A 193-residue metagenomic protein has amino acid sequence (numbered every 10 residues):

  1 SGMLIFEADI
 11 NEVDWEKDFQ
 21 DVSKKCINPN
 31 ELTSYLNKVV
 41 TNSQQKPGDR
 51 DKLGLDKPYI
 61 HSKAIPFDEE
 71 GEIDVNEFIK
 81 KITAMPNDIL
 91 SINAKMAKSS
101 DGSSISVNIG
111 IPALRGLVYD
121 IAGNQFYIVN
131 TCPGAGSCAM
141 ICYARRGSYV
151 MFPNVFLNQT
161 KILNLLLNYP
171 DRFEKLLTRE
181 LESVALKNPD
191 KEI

Functional and structural regions predicted by a protein language model:
S1-I193: SEC14/CRAL-TRIO lipid-binding/transfer domains and related phosphoinositide-recognition modules that form deep
